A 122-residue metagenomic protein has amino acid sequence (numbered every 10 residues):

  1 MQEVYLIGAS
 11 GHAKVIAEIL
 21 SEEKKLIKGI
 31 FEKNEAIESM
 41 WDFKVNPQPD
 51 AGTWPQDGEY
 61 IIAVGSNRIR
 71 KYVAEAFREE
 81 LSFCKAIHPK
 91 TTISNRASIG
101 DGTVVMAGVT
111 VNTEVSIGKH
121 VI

Functional and structural regions predicted by a protein language model:
M1-D42, N46-W54, T103: Hydrophobic, well-ordered beta-alpha structural blocks that scaffold small-molecule cofactor pockets
V4-I7, I61, E114: Short glycine- and Lys/Arg-enriched binding-loop motifs that mark or flank ligand-binding interfaces
A9-E18, E22, G65, T91-A97 (+1 more regions): Short flexible/disordered coil segments
A17, E35-S94: Phosphate-bearing ligand-interacting subdomains that bind or position ATP/ADP/UDP/GDP/NAD(P) or nucleotide-linked
K24-L26, Q56, S82, S98 (+1 more regions): Short loop/turn motifs at secondary-structure junctions
K85-I122: Structural signal for interior beta-strand "rungs" in well-ordered beta-sheet cores of soluble enzyme domains
